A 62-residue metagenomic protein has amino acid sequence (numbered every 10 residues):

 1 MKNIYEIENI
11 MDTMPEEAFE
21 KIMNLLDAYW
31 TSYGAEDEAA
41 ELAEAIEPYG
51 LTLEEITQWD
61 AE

Functional and structural regions predicted by a protein language model:
M1-S32, E55-Q58: N-terminal acidic leader/helix
E36-E62: Short, charged early-sequence alpha-helical segments and their helix-coil boundaries
